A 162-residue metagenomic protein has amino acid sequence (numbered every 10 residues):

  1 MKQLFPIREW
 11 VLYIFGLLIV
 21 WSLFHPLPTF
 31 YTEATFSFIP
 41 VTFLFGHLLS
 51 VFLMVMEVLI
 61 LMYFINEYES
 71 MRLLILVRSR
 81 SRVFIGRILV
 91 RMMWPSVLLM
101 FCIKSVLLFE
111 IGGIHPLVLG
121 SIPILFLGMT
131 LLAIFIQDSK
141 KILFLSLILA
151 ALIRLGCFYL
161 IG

Functional and structural regions predicted by a protein language model:
M1-V11: Aromatic- and glycine-rich beta-strand/loop motifs that create alpha-glucan
Y13-L17, K140-L155: Central hydrophobic cores of alpha-helical transmembrane segments in multi-pass integral membrane proteins
Y13-Y31, G156: Alpha-helical transmembrane segments of multi-pass membrane proteins
P28-M54, I60-N66, I88-K141: Secretory targeting signals
N66-R72: Extended, amphipathic alpha-helical scaffolds
I75-V83: Short helix-to-coil transition segments within interhelical loops that connect adjacent transmembrane helices
F84-I85, L143: Alpha-helical transmembrane segments and their helix-entry boundary regions
L155-G162: Juxtamembrane membrane-interface segments at transmembrane alpha-helix termini
